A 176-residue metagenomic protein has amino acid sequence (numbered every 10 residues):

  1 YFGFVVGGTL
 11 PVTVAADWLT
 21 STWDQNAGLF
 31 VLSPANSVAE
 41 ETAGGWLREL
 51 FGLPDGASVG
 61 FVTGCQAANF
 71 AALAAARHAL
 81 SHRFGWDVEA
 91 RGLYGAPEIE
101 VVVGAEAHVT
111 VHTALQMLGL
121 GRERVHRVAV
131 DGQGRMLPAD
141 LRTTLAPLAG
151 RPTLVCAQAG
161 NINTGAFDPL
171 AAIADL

Functional and structural regions predicted by a protein language model:
Y1-G56: N-terminal entrance/gating region of PLP-dependent enzymes' catalytic architecture
A15, G44-E49, N69, R77-H82 (+2 more regions): Cofactor-binding active-site loop characterized by glycine-rich and histidine/acidic residues
W23-A27, L47-D55, A76, L80-F84 (+2 more regions): Structural motif corresponding to the C-terminal cap of alpha-helices
A35-N36, V59-Q66, V103-G104, Q158: Active-site nucleophile and cofactor-binding loops and adjacent substrate-binding regions of central metabolic enzymes
E40-G45, A57-A90, G95, V111-L118: Conserved beta-loop-alpha segment that forms the PLP phosphate-binding cup at the N-terminus of a helix
S81, G85-E89, Y94-T153, A157 (+2 more regions): PLP-dependent aminotransferase-class I/II
D168: Long, low-complexity, charge-dense
